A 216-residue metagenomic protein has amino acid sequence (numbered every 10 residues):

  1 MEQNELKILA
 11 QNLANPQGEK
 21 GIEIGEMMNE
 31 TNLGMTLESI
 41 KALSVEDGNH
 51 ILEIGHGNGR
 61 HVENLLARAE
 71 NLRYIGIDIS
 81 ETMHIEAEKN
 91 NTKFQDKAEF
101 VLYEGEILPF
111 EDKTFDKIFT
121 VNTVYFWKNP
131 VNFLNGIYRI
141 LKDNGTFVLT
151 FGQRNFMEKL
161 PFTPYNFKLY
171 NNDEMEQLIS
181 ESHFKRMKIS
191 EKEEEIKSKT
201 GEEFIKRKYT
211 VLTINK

Functional and structural regions predicted by a protein language model:
E30-D47: Conserved alpha-helix/loop element of class I SAM-dependent methyltransferases that forms part of the SAM/SAH-binding
H50-I107: Class I SAM-dependent methyltransferase SAM/SAH-binding core
E106-K117: A short acidic, Gly/Pro-enriched loop at the edge of an enzyme's catalytic core that lines a small-molecule cofactor
K117-P130: A short SAM/SAH-binding and catalytic strip from SAM-dependent methyltransferases
V131-D143: A short glycine-rich, Lys/Arg-flanked "PGG" loop and its adjoining helix->strand segment in the class I
G145-F151: Conserved beta-strand signature within the Rossmann-like core of class I S-adenosyl-L-methionine
E158-E174: Acceptor-substrate binding/catalytic loop of class I
E195-K216: Core SAM-dependent methyltransferase catalytic element
